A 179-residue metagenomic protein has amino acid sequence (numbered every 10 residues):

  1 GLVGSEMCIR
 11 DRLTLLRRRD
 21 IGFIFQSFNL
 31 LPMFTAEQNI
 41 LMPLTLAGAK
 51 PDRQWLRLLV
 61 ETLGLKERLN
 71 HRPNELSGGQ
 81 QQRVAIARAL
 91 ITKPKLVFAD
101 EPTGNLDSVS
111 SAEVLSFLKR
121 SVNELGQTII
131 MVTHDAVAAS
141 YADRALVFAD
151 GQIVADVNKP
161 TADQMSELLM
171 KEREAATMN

Functional and structural regions predicted by a protein language model:
S5-E6, R10-A142, V147-F148: ABC family nucleotide-binding domain
Q152-T177: Conserved beta-strand-loop-alpha-helix hinge in the C-terminal portion of ABC ATPase nucleotide-binding domains
